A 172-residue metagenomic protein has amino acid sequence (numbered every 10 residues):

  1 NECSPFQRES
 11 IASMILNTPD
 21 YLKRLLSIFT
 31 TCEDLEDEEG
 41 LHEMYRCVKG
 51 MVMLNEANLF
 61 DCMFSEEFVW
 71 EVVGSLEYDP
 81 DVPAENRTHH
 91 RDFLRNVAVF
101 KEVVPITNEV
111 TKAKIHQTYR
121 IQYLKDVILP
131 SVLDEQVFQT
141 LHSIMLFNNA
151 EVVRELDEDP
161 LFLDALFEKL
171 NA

Functional and structural regions predicted by a protein language model:
N1-Q7, P19-I28, E38-N55, L133-F147 (+1 more regions): HEAT-repeat alpha-solenoid elements in large eukaryotic scaffold proteins
P5-T18, A84-E85, Y123-I128: Charged, low-complexity, helix/coiled-coil-prone segments
Q7-M14, T31-E38, N55-D61, N148-E155: Alpha-solenoid ARM/HEAT helical repeat scaffolds used for protein-protein interactions
A12-D20, L35-E38, H42, M63-E66 (+2 more regions): Intrinsic disorder
A12-L16, L25-L26, G40-L41, S75 (+2 more regions): Generic ordered-secondary-structure signal
K49, E56-A172: Alpha-helical repeat/alpha-solenoid scaffolds of the HEAT/ARM/MIF4G superfamily and closely related elongated all-alpha
